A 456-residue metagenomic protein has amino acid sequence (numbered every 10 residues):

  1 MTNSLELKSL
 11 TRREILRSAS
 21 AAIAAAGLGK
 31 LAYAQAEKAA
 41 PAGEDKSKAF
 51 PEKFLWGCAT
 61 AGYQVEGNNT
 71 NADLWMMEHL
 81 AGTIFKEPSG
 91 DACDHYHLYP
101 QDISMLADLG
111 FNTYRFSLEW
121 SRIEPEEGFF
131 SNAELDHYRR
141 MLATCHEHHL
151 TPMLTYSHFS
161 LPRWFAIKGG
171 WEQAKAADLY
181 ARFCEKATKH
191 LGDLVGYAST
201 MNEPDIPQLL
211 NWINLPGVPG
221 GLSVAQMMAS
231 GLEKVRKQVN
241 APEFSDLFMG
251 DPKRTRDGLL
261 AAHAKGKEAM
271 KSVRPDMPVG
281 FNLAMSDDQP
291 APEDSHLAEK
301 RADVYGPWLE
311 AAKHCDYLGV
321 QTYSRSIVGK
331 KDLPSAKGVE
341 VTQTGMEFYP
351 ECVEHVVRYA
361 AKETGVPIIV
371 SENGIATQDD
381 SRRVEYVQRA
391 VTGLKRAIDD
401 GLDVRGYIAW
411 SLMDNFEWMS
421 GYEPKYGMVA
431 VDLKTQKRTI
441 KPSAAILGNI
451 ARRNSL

Functional and structural regions predicted by a protein language model:
M1-T11: N-terminal secretory signal peptides
T11-A26: N-terminal export leaders
L28-L31: C-terminal segment of classical bacterial N-terminal signal peptides
A34-A36: Boundary at the C-terminal end of the N-terminal hydrophobic targeting segment
A39-H97, I103, A107-L109, S121-L456: Non-catalytic scaffold segments within catalytic domains of secreted glycoside hydrolases
